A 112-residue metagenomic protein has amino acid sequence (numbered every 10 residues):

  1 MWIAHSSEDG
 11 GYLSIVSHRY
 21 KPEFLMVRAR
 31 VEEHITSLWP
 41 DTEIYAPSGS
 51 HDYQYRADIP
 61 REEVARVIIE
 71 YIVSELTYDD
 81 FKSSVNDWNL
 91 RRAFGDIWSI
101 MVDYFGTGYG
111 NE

Functional and structural regions predicted by a protein language model:
M1-E112: Structured alpha/beta or helical-core interaction and ligand-binding surfaces enriched in interleaved
